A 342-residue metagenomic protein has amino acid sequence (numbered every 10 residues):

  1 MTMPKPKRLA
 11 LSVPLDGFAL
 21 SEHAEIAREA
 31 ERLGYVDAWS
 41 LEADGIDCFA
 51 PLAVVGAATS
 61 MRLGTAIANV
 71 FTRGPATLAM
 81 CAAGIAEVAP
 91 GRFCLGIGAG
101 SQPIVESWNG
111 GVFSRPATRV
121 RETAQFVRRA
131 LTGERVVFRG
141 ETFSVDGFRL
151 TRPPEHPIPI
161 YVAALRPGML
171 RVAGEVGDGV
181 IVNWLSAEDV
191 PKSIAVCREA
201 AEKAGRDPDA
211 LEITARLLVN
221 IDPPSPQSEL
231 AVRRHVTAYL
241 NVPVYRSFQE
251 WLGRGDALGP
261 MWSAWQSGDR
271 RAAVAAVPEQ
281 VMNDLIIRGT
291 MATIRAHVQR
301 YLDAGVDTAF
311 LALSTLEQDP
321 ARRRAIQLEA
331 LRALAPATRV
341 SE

Functional and structural regions predicted by a protein language model:
M1-E342: Active-site-adjacent structural elements that line small-molecule/cofactor binding pockets in enzymes
